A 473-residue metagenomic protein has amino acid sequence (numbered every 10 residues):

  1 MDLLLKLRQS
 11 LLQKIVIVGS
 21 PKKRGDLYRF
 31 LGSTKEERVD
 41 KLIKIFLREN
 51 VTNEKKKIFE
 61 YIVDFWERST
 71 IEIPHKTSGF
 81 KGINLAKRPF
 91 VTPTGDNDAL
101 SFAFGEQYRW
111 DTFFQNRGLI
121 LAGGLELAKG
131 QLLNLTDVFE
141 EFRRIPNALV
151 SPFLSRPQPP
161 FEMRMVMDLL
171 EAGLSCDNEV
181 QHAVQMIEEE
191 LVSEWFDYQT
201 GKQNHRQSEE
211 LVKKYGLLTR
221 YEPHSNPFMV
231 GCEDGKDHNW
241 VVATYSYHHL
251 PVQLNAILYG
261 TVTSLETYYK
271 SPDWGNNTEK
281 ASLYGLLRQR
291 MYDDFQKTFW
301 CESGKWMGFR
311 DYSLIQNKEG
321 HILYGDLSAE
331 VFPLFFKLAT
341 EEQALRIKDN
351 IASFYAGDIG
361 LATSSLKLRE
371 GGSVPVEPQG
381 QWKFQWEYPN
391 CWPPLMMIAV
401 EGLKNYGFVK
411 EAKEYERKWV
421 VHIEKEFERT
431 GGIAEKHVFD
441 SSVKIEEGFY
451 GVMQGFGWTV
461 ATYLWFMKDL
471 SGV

Functional and structural regions predicted by a protein language model:
D2-F104, G130-V138, F142-L149, T200-H249 (+2 more regions): Extended glycan-interaction surfaces of carbohydrate-active proteins
Y61-I62, G124-L135, S175-D197, T261 (+4 more regions): Extended, well-ordered alpha-helical scaffold segments
Q107-V138, A329-E341, M396-V409: Alpha-helical support elements that line or immediately flank enzyme active sites and cofactor-binding pockets
W110, S155-P159, D326-E330, P394-L395 (+1 more regions): Short, solvent-exposed loop/turn segments at the edges of secondary structure
T112, P159, M163-V166, N255 (+2 more regions): TPR repeat positional signature
I120, G260, K270-D273, K404: Hydrophobic/aromatic side-chain positions at a characteristic register within alpha-helices of tetratricopeptide repeats
V138-A183: Aromatic/His-enriched, Gly/Pro-containing loop or helix-boundary segments that lie immediately adjacent to catalytic
M163, L170, Y259, L265-E266 (+6 more regions): Heptad-repeat amphipathic alpha-helical coiled-coil interaction surface used for oligomerization/assembly
